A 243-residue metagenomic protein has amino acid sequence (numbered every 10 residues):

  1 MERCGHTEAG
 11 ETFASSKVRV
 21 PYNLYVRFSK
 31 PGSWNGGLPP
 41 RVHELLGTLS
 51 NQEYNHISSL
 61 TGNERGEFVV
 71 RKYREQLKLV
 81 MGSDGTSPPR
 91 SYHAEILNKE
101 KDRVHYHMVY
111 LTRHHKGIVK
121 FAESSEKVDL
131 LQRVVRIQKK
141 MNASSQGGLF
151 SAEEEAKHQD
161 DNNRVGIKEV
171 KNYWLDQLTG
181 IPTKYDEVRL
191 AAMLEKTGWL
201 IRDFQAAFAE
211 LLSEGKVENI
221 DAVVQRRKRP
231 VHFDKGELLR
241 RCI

Functional and structural regions predicted by a protein language model:
M1-D186, L194-I243: Class I S-adenosyl-L-methionine-dependent methyltransferase catalytic core
R189: Non-catalytic DNA-recognition/assembly elements of restriction-modification systems
